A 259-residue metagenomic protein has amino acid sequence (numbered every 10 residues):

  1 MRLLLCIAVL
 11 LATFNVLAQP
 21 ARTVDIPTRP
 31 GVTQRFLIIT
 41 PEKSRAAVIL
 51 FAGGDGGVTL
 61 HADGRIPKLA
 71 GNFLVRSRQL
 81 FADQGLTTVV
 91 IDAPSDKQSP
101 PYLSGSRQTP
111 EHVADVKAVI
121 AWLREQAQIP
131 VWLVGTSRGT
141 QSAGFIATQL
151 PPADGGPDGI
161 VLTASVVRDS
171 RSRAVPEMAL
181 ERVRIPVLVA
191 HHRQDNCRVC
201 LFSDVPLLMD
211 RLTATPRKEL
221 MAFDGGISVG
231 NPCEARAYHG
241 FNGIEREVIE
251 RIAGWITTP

Functional and structural regions predicted by a protein language model:
A18-K43: N-terminal cap/lid segment of alpha/beta-hydrolase-fold proteins
P41-D83: Short, surface-exposed "cap/lid" segments of acyl-processing enzymes
F73, S77, S99-Q126: Alpha/beta-hydrolase active-site loop
S77-S99: Conserved alpha/beta-hydrolase
A121-R182: Primarily recognizes the serine-hydrolase "nucleophile elbow" in alpha/beta-hydrolase and SGNH/GDSL folds
G159-F223: The feature captures the conserved acid-bearing segment of alpha/beta-hydrolase catalytic domains
T215-P259: C-terminal catalytic histidine-bearing segment of alpha/beta-hydrolase fold enzymes
